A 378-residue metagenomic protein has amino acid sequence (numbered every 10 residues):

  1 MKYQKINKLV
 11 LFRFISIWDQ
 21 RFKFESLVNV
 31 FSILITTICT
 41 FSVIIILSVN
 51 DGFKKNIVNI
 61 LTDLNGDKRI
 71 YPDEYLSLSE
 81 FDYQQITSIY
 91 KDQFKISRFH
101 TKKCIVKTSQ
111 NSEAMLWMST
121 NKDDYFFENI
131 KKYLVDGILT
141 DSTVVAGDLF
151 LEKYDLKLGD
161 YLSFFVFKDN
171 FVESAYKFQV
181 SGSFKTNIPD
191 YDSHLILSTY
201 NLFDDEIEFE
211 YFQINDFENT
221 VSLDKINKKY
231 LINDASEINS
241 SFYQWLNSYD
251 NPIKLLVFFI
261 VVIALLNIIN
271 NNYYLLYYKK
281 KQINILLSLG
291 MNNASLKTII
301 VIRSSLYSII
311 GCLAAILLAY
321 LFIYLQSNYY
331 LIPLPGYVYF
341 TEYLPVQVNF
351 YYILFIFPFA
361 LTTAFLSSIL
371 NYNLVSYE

Functional and structural regions predicted by a protein language model:
M1-T40: N-terminal Sec/SRP start-transfer signal
I6, N59-S109, A114-N121, Q326: Membrane-proximal extracellular/periplasmic loop immediately following the first transmembrane helix
F22-V30, S222-Y278, I285-L286, I299: Peri-transmembrane interface segments
S26-V28, I38-N65, Y273: Alpha-helical transmembrane segments
M115-K153: Short beta-strand boundary microenvironments
M118, Y154-N233: Basic-flanked hydrophobic alpha-helices used for secretion and membrane insertion
Q282-S327: Transmembrane alpha-helical interface segments in multi-pass membrane proteins
V348-E378: C-terminal membrane-exit region of the final transmembrane helix in multipass inner-membrane proteins
